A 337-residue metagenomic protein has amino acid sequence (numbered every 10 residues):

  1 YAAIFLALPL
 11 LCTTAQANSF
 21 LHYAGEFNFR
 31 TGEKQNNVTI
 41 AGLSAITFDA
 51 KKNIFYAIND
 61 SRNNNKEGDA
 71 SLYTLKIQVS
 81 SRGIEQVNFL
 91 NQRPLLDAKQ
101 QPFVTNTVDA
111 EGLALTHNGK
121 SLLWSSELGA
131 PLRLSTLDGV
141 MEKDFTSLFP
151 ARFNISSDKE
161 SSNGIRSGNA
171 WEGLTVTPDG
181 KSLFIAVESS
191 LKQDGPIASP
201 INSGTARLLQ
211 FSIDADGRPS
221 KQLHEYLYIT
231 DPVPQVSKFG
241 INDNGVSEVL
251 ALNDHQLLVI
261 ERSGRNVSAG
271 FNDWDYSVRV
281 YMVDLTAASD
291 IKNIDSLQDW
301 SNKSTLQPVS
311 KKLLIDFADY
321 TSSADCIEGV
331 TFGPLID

Functional and structural regions predicted by a protein language model:
A2-L11: Bacterial N-terminal signal peptides
A17-D337: Sequence/structural signature of beta-propeller domains
